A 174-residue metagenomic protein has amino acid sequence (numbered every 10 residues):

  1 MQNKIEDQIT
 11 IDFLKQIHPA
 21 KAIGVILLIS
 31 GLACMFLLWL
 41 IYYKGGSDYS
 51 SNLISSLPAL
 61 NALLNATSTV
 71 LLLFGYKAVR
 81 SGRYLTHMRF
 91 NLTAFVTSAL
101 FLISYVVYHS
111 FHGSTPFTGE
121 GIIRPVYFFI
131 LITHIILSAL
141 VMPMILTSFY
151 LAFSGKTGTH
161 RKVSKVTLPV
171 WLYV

Functional and structural regions predicted by a protein language model:
Q2-V174: Alpha-helical membrane insertion/targeting regions
